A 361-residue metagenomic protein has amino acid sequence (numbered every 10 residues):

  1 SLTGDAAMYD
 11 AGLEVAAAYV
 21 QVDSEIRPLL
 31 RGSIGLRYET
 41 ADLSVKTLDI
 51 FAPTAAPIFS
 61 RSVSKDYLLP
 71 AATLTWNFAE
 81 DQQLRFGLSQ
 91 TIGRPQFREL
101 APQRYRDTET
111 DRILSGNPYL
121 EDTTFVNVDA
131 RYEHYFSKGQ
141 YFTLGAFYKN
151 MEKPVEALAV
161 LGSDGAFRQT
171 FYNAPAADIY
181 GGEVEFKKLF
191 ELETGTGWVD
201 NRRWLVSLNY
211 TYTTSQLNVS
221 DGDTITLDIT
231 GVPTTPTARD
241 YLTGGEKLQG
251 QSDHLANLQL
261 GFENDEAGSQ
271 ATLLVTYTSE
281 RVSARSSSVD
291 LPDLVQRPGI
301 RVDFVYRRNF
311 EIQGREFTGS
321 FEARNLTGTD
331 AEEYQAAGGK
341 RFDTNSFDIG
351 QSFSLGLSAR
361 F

Functional and structural regions predicted by a protein language model:
S1-D81, Y105: Signature of Gram-negative outer-membrane beta-barrel scaffolds
Y9-E14, V63, I92-T143, Y148-M151 (+3 more regions): Outer-membrane beta-barrel signature, preferentially recognizing the C-terminal barrel domain of Gram-negative
V20-I26, D66, L74-F78, Q90 (+6 more regions): Residue-level signature of outer-membrane beta-barrel architecture
R27-L29, N77-D81, F125, S137 (+8 more regions): Outer-membrane beta-barrel channels and translocator barrels
G32-L36, P70, L84-F86, Y141-L144 (+8 more regions): Transmembrane beta-strands of outer-membrane beta-barrel proteins
S44-A52, F97-Q103, T110-R112, P154-L161 (+4 more regions): Outer-membrane beta-barrel translocator domains and adjoining extracellular loop/strand segments of Gram-negative
A146-M151, R168-R285, S358: Gram-negative outer-membrane beta-barrel transporters
T276-S286, R308-F361: C-terminal beta-signal and adjacent terminal beta-strands/loops of Gram-negative outer-membrane beta-barrel proteins
